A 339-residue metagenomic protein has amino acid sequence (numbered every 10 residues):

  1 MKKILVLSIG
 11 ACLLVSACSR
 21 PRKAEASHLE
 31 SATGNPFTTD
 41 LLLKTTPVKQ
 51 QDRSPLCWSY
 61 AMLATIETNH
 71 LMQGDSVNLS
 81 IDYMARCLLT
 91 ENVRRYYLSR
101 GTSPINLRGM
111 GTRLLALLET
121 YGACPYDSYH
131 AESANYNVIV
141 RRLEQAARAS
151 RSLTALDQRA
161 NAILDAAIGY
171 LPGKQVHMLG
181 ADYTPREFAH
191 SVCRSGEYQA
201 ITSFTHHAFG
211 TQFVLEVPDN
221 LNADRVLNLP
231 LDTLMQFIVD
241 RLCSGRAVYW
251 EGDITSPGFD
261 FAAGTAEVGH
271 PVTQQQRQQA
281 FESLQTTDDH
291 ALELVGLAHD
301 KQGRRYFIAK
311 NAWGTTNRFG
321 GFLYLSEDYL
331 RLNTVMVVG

Functional and structural regions predicted by a protein language model:
I4-L13: Sec-dependent N-terminal signal peptides
V15-A17: C-terminal motif of bacterial Sec signal peptides marking the signal peptidase cleavage site
S19-L29: Bacterial Sec signal peptide processing site at the extreme N-terminus
P21, L41, T46, N161-G339: Active-site signature of cysteine proteases
L29-L41, L88: Active-site-adjacent bridging/hinge elements
W58-H70: Alpha-helical support elements that line or immediately flank enzyme active sites and cofactor-binding pockets
S59, Y83-R86, L114-L117, P125-S128 (+4 more regions): Structural recognition of the beta-strand scaffold that forms the well-ordered cores of secreted hydrolase catalytic
S80-D182: Papain-like cysteine protease catalytic cores
